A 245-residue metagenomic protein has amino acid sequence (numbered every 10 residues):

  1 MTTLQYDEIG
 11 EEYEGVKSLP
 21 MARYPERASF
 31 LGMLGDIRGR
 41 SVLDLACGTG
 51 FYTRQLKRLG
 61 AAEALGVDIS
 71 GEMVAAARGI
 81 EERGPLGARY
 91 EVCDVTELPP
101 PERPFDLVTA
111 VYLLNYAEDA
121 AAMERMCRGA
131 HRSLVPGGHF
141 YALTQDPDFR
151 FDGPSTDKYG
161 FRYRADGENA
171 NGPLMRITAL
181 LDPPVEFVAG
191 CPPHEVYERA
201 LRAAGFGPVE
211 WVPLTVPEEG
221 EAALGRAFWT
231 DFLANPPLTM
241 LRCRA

Functional and structural regions predicted by a protein language model:
M1-I37, F51, Q55: Conserved class I S-adenosyl-L-methionine
G39-S41: Nucleotide donor/acceptor-binding cores
L43-L45, T49-E97: Class I SAM-dependent methyltransferase SAM/SAH-binding core
P99-V108: A short acidic, Gly/Pro-enriched loop at the edge of an enzyme's catalytic core that lines a small-molecule cofactor
L107-A121: A short SAM/SAH-binding and catalytic strip from SAM-dependent methyltransferases
E124-P136: A short glycine-rich, Lys/Arg-flanked "PGG" loop and its adjoining helix->strand segment in the class I
Y141-R202, E218: SAM-dependent methyltransferase
A200-A245: C-terminal lobe and adjacent flexible extensions of AdoMet/dcAdoMet transferase-like proteins
